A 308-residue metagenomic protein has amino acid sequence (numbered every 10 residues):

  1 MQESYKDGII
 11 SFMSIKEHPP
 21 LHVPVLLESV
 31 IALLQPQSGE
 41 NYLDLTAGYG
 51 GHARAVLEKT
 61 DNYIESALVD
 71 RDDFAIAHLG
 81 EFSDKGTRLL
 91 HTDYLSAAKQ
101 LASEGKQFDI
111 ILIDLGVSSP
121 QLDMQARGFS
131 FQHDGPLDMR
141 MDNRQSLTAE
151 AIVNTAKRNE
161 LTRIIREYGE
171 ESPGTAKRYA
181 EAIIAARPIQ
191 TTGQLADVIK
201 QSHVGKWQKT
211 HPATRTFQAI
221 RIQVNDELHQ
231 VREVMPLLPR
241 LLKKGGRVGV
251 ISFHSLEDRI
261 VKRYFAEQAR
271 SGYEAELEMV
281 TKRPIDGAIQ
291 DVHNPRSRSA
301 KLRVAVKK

Functional and structural regions predicted by a protein language model:
Q2-K308: S-adenosyl-L-methionine-dependent methyltransferase catalytic core, i.e., the SAM/SAH-binding region
